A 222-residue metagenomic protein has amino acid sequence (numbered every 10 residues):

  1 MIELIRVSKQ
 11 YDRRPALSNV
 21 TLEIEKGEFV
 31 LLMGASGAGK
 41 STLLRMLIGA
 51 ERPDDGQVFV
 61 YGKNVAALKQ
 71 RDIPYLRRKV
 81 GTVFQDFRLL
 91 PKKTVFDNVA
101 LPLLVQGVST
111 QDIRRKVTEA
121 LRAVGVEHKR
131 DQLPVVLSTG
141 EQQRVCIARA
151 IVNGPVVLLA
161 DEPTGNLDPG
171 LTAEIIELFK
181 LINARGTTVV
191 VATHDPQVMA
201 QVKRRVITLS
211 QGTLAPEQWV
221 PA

Functional and structural regions predicted by a protein language model:
I48: Helix-to-loop junction immediately C-terminal to a conserved catalytic motif
G56-N64: Conserved ABC transporter NBD signature motif
V65-G81, T110, A184: ABC ATPase NBD coupling module
K93-A100: Short coil-to-helix segment of the ABC ATPase nucleotide-binding domain corresponding to the Q-loop/switch region
Q132, N153, R185: Conserved signature/switch motifs of ABC ATPase nucleotide-binding domains
L133-L137, E141-Q143: Conserved ABC ATPase signature
L158-D161: Catalytic Walker B motif of ABC-type/P-loop ATPase nucleotide-binding domains
